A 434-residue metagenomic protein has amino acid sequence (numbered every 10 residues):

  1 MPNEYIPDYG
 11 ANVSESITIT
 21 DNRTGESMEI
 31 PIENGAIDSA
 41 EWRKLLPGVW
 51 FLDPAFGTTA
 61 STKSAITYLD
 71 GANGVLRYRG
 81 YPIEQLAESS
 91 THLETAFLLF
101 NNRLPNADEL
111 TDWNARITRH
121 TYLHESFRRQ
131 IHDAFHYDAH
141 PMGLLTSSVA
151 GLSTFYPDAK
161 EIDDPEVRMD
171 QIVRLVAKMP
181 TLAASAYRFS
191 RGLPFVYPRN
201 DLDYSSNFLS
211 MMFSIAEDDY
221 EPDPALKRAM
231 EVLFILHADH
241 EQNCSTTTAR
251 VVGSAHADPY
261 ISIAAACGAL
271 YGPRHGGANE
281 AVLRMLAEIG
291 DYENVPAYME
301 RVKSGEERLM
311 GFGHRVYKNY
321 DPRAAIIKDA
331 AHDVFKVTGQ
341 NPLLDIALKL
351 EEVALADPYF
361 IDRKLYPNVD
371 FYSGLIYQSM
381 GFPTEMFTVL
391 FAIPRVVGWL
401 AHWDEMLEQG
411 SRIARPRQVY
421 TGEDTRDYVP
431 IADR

Functional and structural regions predicted by a protein language model:
N3-R434: Non-transmembrane, aqueous-exposed alpha-helical and coiled segments at domain scale
